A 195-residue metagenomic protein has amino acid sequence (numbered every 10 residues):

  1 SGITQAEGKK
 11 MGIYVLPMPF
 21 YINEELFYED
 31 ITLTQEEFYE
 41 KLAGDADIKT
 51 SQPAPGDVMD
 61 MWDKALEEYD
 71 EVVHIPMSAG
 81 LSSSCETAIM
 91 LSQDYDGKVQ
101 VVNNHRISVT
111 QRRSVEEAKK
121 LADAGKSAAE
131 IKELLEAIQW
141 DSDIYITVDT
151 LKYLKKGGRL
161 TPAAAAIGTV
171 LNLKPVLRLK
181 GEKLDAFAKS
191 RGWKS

Functional and structural regions predicted by a protein language model:
G2-Y21, E25, E71, G80-Q100 (+1 more regions): Mixed-charge interfacial surface used for oligomerization/domain docking and macromolecular partner engagement
E25-D94: Class I S-adenosyl-L-methionine
